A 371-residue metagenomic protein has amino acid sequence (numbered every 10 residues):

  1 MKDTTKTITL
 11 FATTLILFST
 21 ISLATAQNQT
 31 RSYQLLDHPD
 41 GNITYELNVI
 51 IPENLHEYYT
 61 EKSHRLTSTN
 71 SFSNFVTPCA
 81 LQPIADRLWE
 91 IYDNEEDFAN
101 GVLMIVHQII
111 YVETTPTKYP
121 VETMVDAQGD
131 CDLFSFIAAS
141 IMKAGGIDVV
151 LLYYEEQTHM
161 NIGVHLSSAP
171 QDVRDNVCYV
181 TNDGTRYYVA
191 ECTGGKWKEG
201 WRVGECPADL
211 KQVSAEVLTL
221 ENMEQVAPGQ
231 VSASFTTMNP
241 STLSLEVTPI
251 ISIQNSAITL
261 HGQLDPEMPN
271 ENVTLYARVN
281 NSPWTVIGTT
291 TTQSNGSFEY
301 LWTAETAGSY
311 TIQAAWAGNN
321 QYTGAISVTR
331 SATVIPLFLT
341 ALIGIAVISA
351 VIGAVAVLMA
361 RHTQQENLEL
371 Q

Functional and structural regions predicted by a protein language model:
M1-T30, I162, L260-G262, A314 (+1 more regions): Secretory targeting signatures
I8-L10, T20-Q82, N367: Linear, non-domain "peripheral" regions
F18, R65-D126: Secondary-structure boundary elements
L133-V217: Hydrophobic/aromatic-rich core segments of domains that either
E246-S252: Short beta-strand segments of immunoglobulin-like
G296-Y300: Short strand-edge motifs at loop-to-beta-strand transitions and within beta-strands of extracellular beta-rich domains
T303-S309: Surface-exposed, short loops/turns at beta-strand junctions within beta-sandwich domains
Y310-T323: Enriched for extracellular/lumenal, surface-exposed ectodomains of secreted and cell-surface proteins
